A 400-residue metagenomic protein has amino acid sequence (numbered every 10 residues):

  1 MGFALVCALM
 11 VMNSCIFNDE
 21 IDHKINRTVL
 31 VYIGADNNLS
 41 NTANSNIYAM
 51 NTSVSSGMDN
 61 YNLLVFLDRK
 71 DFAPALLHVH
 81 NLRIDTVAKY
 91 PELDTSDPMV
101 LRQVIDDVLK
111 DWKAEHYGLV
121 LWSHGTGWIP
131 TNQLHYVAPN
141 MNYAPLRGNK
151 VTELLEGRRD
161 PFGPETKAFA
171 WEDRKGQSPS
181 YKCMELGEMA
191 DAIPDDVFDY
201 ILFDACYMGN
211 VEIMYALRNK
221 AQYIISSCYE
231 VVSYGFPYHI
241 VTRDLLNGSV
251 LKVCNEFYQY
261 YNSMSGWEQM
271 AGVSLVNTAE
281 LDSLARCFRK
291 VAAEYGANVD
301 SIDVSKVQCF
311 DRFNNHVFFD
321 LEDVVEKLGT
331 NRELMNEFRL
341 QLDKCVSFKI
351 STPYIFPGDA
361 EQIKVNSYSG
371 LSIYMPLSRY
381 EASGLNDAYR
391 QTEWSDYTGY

Functional and structural regions predicted by a protein language model:
M1-F3: Bacterial N-terminal signal peptides that target proteins for export
V11-S14: C-terminal motif of bacterial Sec signal peptides marking the signal peptidase cleavage site
I16-E115, G384, Y389, Y400: N-terminal extension/subdomain marker
D22, P145-Y400: Terminal, contiguous helix-loop blocks that mediate binding/assembly
T28-Y32, N62-L67, G118-L121, D199-F203 (+2 more regions): Structural recognition of the beta-strand scaffold that forms the well-ordered cores of secreted hydrolase catalytic
G34, S55, H124, Y229 (+1 more regions): Residue-level marker of positions within ordered structural domains that often coincide with functionally constrained
L67-L77, N81-R83, K89, L93-D195 (+2 more regions): Catalytic-core segments of thiol-dependent peptidases
